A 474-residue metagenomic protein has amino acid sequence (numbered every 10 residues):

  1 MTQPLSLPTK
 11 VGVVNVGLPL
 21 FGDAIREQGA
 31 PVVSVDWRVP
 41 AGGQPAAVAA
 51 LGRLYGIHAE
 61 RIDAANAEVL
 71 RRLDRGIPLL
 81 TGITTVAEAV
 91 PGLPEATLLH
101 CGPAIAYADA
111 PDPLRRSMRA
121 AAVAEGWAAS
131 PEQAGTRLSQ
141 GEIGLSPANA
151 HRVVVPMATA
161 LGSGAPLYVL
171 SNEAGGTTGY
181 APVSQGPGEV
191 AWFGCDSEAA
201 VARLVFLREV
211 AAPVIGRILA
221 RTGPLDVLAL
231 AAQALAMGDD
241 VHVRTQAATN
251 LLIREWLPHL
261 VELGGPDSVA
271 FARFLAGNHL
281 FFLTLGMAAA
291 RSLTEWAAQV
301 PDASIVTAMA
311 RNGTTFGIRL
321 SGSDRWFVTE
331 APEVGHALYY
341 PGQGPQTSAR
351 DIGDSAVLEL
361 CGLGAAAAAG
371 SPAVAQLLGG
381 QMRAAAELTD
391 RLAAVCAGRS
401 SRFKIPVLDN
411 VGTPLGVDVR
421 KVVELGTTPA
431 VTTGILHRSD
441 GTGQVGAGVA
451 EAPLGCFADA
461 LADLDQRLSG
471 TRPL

Functional and structural regions predicted by a protein language model:
T2-L474: Anaerobic metallocofactor- and corrinoid-dependent redox/one-carbon enzyme cores, especially those from methanogenesis
